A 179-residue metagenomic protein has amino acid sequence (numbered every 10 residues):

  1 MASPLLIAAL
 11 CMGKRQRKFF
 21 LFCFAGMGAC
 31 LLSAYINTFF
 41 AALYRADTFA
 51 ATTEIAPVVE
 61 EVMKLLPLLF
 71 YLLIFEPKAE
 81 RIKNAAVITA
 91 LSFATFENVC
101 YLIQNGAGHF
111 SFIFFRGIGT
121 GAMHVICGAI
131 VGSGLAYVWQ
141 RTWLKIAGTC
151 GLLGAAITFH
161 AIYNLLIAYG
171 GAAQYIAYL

Functional and structural regions predicted by a protein language model:
M1-L179: Hydrophobic alpha-helical segments at protein termini of multi-pass membrane proteins
